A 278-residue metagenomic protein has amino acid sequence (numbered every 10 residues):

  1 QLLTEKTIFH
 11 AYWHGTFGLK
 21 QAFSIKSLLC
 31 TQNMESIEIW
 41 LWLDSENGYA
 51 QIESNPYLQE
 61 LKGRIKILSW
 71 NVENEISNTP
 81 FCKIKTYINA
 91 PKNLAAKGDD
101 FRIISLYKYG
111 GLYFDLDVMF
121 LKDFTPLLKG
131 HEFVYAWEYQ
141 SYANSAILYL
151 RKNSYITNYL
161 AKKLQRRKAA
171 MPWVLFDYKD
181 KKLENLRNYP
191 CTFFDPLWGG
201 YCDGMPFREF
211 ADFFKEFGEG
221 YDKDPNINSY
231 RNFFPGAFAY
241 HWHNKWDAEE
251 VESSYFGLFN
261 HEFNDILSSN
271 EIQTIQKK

Functional and structural regions predicted by a protein language model:
Q1-G98, L116-K278: Glycosyltransferase-associated regions of secretory-pathway enzymes, highlighting luminal stem/catalytic domains
D100-G111: Small-residue hinge/turn detector
